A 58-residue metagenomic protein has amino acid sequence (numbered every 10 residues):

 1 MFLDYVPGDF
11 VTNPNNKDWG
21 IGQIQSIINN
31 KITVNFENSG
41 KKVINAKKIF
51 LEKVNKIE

Functional and structural regions predicted by a protein language model:
M1-N16: Short coil-to-beta transition motif at edge beta-strands of beta-rich domains
L3, I28, V54-E58: Short acidic DE-rich linear segments
V6-P7, N38-G40: Eukaryotic chromatin- and chromosome-associated nuclear factors, especially histone mark writers/erasers/readers
K17, N29-K31: N-terminal low-complexity, intrinsically disordered patches enriched in charged
G20-I27: Short beta-strand-centered aromatic/proline hotspots
I32-E37: SH3/SH3-like beta-barrel fold
G40-E58: Intrinsically disordered, low-complexity, charged/polar segments
